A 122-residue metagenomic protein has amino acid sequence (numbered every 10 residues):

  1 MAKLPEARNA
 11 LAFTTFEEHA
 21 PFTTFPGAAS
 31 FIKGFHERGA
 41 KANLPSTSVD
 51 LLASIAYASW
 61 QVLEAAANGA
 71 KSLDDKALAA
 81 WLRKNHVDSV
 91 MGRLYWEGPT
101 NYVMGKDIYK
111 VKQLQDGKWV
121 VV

Functional and structural regions predicted by a protein language model:
M1-Y57, W119: Extracellular/periplasmic periplasmic-binding protein-like sensory domains
R38-V121: Segments of small-molecule ligand-sensing domains
